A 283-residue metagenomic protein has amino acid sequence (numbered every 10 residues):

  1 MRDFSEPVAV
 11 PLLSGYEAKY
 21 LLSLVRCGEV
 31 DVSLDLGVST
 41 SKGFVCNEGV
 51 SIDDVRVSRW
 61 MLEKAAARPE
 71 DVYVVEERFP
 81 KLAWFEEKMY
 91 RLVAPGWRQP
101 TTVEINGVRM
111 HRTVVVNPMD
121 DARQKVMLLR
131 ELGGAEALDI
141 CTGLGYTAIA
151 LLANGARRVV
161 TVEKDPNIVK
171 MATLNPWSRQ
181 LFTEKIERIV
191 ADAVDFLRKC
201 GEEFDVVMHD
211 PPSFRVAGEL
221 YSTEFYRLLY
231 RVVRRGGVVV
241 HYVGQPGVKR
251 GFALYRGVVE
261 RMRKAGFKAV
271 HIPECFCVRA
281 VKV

Functional and structural regions predicted by a protein language model:
M1-G96: N-terminal auxiliary segments of SAM/dcSAM-dependent transferases
G133-G143: Conserved class I S-adenosyl-L-methionine
L144-A156: Conserved SAM-binding loop of SAM-dependent methyltransferases across substrates and taxa, primarily the Class I
R158-E163: Conserved SAM-binding motif I beta-strand of class I
K164-G201: S-adenosyl-L-methionine
Y221-R235: A short glycine-rich, Lys/Arg-flanked "PGG" loop and its adjoining helix->strand segment in the class I
G236-G244: Conserved beta-strand signature within the Rossmann-like core of class I S-adenosyl-L-methionine
G247-V283: Class I S-adenosyl-L-methionine
